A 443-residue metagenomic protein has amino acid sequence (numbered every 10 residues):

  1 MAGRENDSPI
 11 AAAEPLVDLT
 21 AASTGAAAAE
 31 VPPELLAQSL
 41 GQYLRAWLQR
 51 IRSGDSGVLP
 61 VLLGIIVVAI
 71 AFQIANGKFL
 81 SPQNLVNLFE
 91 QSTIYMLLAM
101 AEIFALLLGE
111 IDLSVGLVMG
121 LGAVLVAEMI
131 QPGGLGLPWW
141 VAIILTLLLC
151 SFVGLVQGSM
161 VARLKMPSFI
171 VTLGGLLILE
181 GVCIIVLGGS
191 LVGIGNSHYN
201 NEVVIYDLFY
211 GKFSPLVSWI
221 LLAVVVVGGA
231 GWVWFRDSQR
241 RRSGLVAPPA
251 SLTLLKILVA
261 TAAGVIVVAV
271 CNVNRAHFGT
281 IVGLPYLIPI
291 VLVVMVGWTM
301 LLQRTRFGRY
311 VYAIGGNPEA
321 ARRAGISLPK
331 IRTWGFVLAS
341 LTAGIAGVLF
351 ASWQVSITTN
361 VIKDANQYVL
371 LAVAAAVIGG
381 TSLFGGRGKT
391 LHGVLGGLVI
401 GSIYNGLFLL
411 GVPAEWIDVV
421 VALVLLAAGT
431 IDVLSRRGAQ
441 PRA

Functional and structural regions predicted by a protein language model:
A2-G64, V68, L191, G228-G264 (+4 more regions): Cytosolic-side transmembrane-helix boundaries in multi-pass membrane proteins
P9, P33-L98, G133-V141, T280-I281: Membrane-interfacial amphipathic/re-entrant helices at transmembrane-helix boundaries
I70-G133, S159-F169, I184, A320 (+2 more regions): Single transmembrane alpha-helix segments in multi-pass membrane proteins
G77-N87, I184, G188, C271-I288 (+3 more regions): Inter-helical junctions in multi-pass inner-membrane proteins, predominant in energy-converting antiporter-like
E110, F336-G347, A351-V421: Transmembrane alpha-helical segments in multi-pass inner-membrane proteins
G134-L177, L395-G396, I400: Alpha-helical transmembrane segments within multi-pass membrane transporters and channels
L179-L302, Q440-A443: Transmembrane helix-bundle core of multi-pass membrane transporters and related energy-transducing complexes
F307-R332: Short cytoplasmic-facing helical segments at TM-TM junctions of multi-pass membrane proteins
